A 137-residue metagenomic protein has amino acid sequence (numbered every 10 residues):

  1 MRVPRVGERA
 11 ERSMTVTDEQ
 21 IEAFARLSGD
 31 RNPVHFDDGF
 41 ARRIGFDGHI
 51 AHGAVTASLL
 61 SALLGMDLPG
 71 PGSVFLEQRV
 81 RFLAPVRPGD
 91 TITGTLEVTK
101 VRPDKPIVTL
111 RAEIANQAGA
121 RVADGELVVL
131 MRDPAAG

Functional and structural regions predicted by a protein language model:
M1-R9, P85-G137: HotDog/MaoC-like acyl-thioester-processing domains
M1-S73, A136-G137: Hot-dog-fold acyl-thioester-processing enzymes
R12-V16, V80, L127-V129: Generic detection of short hydrophobic beta-strand segments and adjacent strand-loop junctions
M66-G94: Mid-chain, well-packed structural core segment of small domains
